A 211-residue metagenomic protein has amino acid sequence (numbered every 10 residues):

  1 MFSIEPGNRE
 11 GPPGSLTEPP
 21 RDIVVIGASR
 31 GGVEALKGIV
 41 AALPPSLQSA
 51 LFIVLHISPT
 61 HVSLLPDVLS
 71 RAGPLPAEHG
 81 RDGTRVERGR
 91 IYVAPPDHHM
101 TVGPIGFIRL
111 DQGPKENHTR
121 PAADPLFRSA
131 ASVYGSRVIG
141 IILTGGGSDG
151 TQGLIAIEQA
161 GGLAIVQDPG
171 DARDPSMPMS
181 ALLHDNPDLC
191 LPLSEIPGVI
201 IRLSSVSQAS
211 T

Functional and structural regions predicted by a protein language model:
M1-T211: Strand-loop microenvironment adjacent to phosphate/nucleotide-handling motifs in alpha/beta enzyme folds
